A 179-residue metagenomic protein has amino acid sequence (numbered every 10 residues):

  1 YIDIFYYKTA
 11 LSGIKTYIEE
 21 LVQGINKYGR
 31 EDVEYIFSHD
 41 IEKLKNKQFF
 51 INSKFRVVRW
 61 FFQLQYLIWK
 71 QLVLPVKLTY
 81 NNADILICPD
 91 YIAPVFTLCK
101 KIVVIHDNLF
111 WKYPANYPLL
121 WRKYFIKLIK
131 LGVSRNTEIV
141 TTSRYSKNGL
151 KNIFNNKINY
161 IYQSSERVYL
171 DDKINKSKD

Functional and structural regions predicted by a protein language model:
Y1-D179: Carbohydrate transferase catalytic cores enriched for Leloir-type hexosyltransferases
